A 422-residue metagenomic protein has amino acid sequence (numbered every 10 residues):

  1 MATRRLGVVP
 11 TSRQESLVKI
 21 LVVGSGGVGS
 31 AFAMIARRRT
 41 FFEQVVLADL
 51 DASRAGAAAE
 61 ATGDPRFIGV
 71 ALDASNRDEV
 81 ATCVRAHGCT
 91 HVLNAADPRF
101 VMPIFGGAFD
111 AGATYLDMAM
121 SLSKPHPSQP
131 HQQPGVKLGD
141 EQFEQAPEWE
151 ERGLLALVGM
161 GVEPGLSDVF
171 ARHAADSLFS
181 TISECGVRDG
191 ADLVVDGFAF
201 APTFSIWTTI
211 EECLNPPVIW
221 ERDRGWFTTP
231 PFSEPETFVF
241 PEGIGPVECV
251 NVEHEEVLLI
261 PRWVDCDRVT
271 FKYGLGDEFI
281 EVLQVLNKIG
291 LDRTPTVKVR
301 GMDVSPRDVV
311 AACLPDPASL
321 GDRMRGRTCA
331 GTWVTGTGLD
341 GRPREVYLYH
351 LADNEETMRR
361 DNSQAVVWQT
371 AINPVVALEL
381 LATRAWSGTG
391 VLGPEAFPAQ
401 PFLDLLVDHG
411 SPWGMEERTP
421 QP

Functional and structural regions predicted by a protein language model:
I20-G24: Conserved N-terminal Rossmann-fold NAD(P)-binding element of oxidoreductases
G29-S30: N-terminal Rossmann-fold NAD(P) dinucleotide-binding loop
L50-R54: Helix N-cap at the beta1-alpha1 junction of Rossmann-like dinucleotide-binding domains, i.e., the first residues
T62-N76: Rossmann-fold cofactor-recognition segment
A74-H87: Conserved Rossmann-fold cofactor-binding substructure of NAD(P)-dependent oxidoreductases
V84, T90-N94, A108, Y115-L116: N-terminal Rossmann-like NAD(P) cofactor-binding module of classical short-chain dehydrogenase/reductase
A119-L154: Rossmann-fold NAD(P)-binding glycine/threonine-rich loop
D176-P422: C-terminal catalytic/substrate-binding lobe primarily of soluble NAD(P)-dependent oxidoreductases
